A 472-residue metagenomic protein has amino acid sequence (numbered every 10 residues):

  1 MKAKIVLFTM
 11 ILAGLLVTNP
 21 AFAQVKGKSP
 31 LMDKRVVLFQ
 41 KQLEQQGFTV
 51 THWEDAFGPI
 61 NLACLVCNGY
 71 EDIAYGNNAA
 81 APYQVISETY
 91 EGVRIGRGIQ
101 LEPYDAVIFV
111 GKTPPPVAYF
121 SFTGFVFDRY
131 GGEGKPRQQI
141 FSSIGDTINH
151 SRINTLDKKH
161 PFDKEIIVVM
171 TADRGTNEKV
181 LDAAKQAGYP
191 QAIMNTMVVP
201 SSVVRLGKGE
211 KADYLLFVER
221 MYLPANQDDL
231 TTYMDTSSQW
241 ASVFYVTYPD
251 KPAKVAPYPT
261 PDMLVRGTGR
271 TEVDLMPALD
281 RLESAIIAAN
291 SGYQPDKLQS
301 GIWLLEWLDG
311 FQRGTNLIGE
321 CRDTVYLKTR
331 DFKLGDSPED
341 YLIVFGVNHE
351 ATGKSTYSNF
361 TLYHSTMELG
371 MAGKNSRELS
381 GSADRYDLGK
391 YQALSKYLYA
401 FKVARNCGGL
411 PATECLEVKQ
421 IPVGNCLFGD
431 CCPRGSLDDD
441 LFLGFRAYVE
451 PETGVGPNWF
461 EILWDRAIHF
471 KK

Functional and structural regions predicted by a protein language model:
M1-F8: Bacterial N-terminal signal peptides that target proteins for export
F8-V17: Bacterial N-terminal signal peptides
N19-A23: Sec/Tat signal peptide C-region and signal peptidase I cleavage site
Q24-K472: A compositional/structural signature for long, glycine/proline-rich flexible linkers and loops on extracytoplasmic
